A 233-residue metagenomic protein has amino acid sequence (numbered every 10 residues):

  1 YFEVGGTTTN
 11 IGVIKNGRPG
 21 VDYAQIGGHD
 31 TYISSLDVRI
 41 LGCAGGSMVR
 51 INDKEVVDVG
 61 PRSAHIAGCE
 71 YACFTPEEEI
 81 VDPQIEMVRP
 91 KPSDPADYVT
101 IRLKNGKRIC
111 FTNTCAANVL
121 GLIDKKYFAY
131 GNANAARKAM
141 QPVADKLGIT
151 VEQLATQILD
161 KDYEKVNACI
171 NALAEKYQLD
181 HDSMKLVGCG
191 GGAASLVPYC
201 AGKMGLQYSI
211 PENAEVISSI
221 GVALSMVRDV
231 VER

Functional and structural regions predicted by a protein language model:
Y1-R233: N-terminally biased helix-coil "hinge/interface" segments that flank
